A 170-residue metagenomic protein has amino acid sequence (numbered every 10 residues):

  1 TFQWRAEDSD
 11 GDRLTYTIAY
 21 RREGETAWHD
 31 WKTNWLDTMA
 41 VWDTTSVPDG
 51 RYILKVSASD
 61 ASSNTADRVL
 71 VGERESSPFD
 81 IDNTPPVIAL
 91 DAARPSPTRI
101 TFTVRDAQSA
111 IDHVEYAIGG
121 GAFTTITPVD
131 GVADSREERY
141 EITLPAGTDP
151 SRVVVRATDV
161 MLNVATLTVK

Functional and structural regions predicted by a protein language model:
Q3-K170: Long, low-complexity serine/threonine/glycine- and acidic-rich segments characteristic of extracellular
